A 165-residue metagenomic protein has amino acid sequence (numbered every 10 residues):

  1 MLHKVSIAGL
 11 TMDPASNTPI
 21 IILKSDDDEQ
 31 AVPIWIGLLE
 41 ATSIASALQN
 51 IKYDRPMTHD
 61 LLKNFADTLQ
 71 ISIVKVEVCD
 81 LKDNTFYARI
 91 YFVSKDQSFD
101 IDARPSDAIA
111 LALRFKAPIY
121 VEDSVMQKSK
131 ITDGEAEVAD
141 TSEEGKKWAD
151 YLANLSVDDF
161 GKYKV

Functional and structural regions predicted by a protein language model:
M1-V165: Divalent-cation
